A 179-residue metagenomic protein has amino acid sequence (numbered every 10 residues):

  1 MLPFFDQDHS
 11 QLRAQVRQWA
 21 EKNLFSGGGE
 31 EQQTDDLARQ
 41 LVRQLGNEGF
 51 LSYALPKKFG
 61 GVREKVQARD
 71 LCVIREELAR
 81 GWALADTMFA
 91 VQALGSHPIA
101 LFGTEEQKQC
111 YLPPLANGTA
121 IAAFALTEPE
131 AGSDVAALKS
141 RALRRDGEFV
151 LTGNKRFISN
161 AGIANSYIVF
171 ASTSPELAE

Functional and structural regions predicted by a protein language model:
M1-Q11: Intrinsic disorder at enzyme termini
L24-E48, R63: Short secondary-structure junction/hinge motifs that connect adjacent elements
N47-T119, N160-S166: Internal helix-loop-helix
G60, T127-A131, R156-F157: Short, solvent-exposed loop/turn elements at beta->coil junctions and helix N-caps that rim active or binding pockets
S133-D134, F149: Hydrophobic, small-residue-rich alpha-helical packing segments that form membrane-like cores
S140-L143: A structural signal for short hydrophobic beta-strand segments in well-ordered beta-sheet cores
E148, T152-E179: A short core secondary-structure module
